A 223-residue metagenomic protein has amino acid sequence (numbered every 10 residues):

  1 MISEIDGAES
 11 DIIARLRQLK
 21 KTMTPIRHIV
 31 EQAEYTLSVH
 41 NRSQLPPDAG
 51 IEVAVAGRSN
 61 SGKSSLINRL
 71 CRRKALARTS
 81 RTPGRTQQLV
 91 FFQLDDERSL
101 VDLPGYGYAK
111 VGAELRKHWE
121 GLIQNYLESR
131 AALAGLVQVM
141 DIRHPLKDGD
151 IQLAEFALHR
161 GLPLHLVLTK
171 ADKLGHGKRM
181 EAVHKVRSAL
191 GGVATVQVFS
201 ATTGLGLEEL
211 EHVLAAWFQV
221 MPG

Functional and structural regions predicted by a protein language model:
I2-D6: Extreme N-terminal basic, low-complexity initiation segments that serve as generic localization/processing leaders
G7, I12-Y108: Conserved G1/Walker A P-loop phosphate-binding module
V30-H40, L174-G223: Canonical P-loop GTPase G-domain recognition
Q88-F91, G121-S129: Conserved alpha-helical scaffold flanking the Walker A/P-loop in AAA+ ATPase domains
F92, T169, L210: Residue-level signal for inorganic ion chemistry
Y106-R116, D172-G175: Flexible beta-alpha connector loops of hexameric P-loop NTPases
L115-H118, D141: Glycine- and Gly-Pro-enriched alpha-helical subdomains that act as flexible, kink-prone "lid/hinge" or packing modules
Q124-A194: Conserved C-terminal guanine-recognition region of P-loop GTPase G domains, centered on the G4
